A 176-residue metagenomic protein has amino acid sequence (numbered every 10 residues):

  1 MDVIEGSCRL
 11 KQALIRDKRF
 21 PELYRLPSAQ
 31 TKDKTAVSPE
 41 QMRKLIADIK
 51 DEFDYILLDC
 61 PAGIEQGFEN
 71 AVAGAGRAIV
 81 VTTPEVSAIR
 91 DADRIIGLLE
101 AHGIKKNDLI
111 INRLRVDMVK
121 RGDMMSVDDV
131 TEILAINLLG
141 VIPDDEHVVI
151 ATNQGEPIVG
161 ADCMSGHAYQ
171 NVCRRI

Functional and structural regions predicted by a protein language model:
M1-D51, A151-Q154, V159: P-loop/Walker-type NTP enzyme "switch/lid" segment
I4, A36-P39, I89, M124 (+1 more regions): Electropositive phosphate-/nucleotide-binding environments in soluble metabolic enzymes
K32, D145-E146: Residue-level detector of flexible, active-site-proximal loop/helix-junction positions within diverse enzyme catalytic
E40, K44, D48-D51, Y55-D144 (+1 more regions): Conserved catalytic-core segment of NTP-binding enzymes
Q154-I176: NTP-binding/hydrolysis catalytic cores, primarily Walker-type P-loop NTPases
